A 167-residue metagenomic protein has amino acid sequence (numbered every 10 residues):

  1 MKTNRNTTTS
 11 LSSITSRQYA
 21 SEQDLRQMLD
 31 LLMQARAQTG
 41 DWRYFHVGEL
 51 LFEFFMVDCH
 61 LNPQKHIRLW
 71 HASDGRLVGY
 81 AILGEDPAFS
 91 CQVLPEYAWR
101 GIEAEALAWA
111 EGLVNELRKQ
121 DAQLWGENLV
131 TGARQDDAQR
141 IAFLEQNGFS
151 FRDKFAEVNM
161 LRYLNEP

Functional and structural regions predicted by a protein language model:
M1-L25, L29-D30, Q34-T39, S150-F151 (+1 more regions): Conserved N-terminal entry element of GNAT/NAT acetyltransferase domains
I14, A88, G126-N128: Short, solvent-exposed beta-strand edge segments and adjacent coil->beta transition regions
R17, E22-L25, M33-Q120, A133: Conserved donor-binding loop and adjoining core beta-sheet/short helix segment in diverse acyl/aminoacyl transferases
R26, I141-A142: Alpha-helical elements of the RecA-like P-loop NTPase motor core of helicases
A98, A122-R140: Conserved beta-strand-loop-alpha-helix junction that forms the acyl-donor binding cleft
A142-K154: Conserved acetyl-CoA-binding loop of GNAT-fold acetyltransferases
